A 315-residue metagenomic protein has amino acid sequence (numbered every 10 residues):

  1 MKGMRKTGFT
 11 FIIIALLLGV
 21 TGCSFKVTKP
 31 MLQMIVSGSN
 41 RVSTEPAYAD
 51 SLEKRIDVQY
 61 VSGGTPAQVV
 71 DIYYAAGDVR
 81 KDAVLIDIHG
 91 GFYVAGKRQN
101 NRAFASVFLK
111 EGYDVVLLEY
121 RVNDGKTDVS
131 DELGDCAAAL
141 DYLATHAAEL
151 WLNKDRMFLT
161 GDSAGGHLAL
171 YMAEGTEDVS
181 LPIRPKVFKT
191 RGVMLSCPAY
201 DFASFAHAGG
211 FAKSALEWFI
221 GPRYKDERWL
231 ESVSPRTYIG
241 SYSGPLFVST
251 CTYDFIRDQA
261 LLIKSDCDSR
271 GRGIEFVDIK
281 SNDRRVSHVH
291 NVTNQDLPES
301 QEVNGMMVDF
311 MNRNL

Functional and structural regions predicted by a protein language model:
M1, V20-T21: Intrinsically disordered, low-complexity Ser/Thr- and Pro-rich stretches
K2-F9: Bacterial N-terminal signal peptides that target proteins for export
G3, L16, F25-K29: N-terminal secretory targeting modules
F9-T10, G125: General helical structural elements
F11-G19: Bacterial N-terminal signal peptides
C23-L315: Alpha/beta-hydrolase superfamily serine-hydrolase fold, recognizing
